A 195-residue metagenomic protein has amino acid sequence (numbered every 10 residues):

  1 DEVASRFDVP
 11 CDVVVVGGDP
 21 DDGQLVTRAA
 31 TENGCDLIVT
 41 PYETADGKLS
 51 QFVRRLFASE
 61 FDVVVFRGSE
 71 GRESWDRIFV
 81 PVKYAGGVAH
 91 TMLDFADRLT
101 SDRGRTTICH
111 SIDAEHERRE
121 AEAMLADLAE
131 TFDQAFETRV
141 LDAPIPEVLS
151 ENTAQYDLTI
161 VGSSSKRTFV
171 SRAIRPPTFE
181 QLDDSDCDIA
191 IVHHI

Functional and structural regions predicted by a protein language model:
D1, T106-D127: Acidic, proline/glycine-rich short linear motifs
E2-P10, R98-R103, A126-A135: Short helix-loop-beta junction
S5-I38, T44-G47, F132-T159, S163-F169 (+3 more regions): Structural beta-alpha unit
D36-D97, S101, T107-C109, D184-I195: Intrinsically disordered or low-complexity boundary/linker segments at protein termini and domain junctions
R54, A126, E147, F179: Active-site phosphate/pyrophosphate- and oxyanion-stabilizing loops and adjacent acidic/basic residues in soluble
T91-M92, E117-A121, L149-E151, S171: Short, well-ordered secondary-structure micro-motifs
A121-A123, A173-T178: Charged helix-capping and loop-helix junction motifs
